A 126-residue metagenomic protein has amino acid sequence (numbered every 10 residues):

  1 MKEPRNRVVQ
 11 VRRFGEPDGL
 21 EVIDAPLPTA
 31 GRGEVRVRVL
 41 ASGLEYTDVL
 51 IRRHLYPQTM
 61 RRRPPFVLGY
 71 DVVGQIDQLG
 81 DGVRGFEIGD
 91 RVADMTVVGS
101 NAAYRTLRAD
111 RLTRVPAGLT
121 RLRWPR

Functional and structural regions predicted by a protein language model:
E3-V9: Short structural boundary motif marking the start of a folded domain
P4, E21, G33, Y70 (+1 more regions): Exposed loop/turn and edge beta-strand positions of beta-sandwich/beta-sheet ligand-binding modules
G15-L20, Y46-D48: Short N-terminal binding/cap micro-motifs at the start of the first secondary-structure element
P26-L44, Y56-G99: Glycine-rich beta-strand-centered segment in the early N-terminal region that forms part of a ligand/cofactor-binding
L50-Y56: Short Gly/aromatic-enriched secondary-structure transition segments
R61, G85, R91-R126: NAD(P)H dinucleotide-binding glycine-rich loop of Rossmann-like/cofactor-binding domains, especially the beta1-alpha1
